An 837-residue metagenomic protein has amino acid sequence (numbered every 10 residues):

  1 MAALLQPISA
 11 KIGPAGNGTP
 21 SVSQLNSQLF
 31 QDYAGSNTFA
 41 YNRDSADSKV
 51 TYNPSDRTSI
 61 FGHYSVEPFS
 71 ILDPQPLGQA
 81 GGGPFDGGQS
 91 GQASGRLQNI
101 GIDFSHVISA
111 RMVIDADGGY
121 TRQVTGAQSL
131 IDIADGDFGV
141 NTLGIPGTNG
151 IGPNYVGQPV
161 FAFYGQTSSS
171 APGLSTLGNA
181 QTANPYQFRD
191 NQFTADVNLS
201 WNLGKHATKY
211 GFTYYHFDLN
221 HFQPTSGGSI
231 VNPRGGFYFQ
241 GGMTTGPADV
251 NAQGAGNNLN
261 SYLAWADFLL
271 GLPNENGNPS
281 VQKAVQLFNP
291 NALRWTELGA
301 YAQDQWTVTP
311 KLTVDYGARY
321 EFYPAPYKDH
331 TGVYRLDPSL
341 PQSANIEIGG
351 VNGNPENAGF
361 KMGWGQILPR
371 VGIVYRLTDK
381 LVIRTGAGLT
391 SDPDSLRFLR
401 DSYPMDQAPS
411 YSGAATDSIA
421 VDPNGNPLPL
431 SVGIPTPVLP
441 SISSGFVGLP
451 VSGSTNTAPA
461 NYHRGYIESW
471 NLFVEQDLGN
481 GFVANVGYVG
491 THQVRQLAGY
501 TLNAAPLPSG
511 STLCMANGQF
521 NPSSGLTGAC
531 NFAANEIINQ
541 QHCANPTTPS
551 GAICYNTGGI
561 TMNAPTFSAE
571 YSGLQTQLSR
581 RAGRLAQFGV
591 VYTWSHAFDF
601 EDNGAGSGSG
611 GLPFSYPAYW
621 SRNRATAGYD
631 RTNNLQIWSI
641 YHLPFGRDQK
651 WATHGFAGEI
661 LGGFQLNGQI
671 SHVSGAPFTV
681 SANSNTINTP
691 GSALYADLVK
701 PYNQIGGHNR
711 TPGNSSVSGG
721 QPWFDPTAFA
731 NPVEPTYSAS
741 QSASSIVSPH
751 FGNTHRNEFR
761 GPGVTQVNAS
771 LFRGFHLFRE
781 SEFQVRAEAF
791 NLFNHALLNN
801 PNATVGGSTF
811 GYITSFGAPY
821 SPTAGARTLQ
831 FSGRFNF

Functional and structural regions predicted by a protein language model:
M1-N17, T121-S168, Y215-F268, Y323-Q342 (+4 more regions): A surface-exposed, glycine/aromatic-enriched loop/edge motif typical of exported proteins
P14, T19-P20, L25, F39-A46 (+1 more regions): Replace "related TpsB outer-membrane translocases also match" with "some related outer-membrane beta-barrels such as
D32-S36, F85-S90, N99, D103 (+10 more regions): Extracellular loop and loop/strand-boundary signature of outer-membrane beta-barrel proteins
A40-A46, D56, Y64-S70, S94-I100 (+16 more regions): Transmembrane beta-barrel architecture of outer-membrane proteins
Y52, H106, W201-L203, W306 (+8 more regions): Residue-level signature of outer-membrane beta-barrel architecture
R57-I60, R111-I114, H206-T208, L312-V314 (+5 more regions): Repeated loop/turn-to-beta-strand initiation elements of outer-membrane beta-barrel proteins
G91, R96, R294, K311 (+3 more regions): Short, solvent-exposed micro-motifs at the edges of structured domains
S105, S109-R111, D115-G119, D190 (+6 more regions): Structural signature of Gram-negative outer-membrane beta-barrels, strongest in the C-terminal barrel of TonB-dependent
